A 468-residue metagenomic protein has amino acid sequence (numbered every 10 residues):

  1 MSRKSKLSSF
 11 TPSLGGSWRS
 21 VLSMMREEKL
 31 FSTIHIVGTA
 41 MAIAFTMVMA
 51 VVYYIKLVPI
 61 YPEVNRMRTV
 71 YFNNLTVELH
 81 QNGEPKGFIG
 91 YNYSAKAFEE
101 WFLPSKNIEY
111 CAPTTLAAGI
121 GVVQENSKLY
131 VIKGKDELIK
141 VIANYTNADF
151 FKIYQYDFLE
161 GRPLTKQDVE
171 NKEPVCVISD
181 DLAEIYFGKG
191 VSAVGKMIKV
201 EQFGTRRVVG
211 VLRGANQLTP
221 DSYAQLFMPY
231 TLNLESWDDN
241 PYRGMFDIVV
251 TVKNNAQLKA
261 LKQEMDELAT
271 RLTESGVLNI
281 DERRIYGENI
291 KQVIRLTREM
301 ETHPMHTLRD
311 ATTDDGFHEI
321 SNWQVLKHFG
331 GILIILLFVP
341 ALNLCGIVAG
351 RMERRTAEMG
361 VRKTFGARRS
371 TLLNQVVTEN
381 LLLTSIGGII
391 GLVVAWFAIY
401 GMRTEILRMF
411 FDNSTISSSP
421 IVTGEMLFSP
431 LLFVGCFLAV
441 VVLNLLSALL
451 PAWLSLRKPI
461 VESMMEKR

Functional and structural regions predicted by a protein language model:
M1-G16, S23, E27, L272-G331 (+2 more regions): Membrane-helix entry/capping segments
L7, V37, K56-P59, S429-R468: C-terminal membrane-exit region of the final transmembrane helix in multipass inner-membrane proteins
S20, M24, E28-Y61, M67 (+1 more regions): Short, strongly hydrophobic transmembrane alpha-helices
L30-A42, A357-R403, G435, A439-L443 (+1 more regions): Transmembrane alpha-helical interface segments in multi-pass membrane proteins
M49-K133, E137, G244-D247, R408-I421: Membrane-proximal extracellular/periplasmic loop immediately following the first transmembrane helix
L75-Y91, E100, A112-D149, R162-C176 (+3 more regions): Short acidic/polar micro-motifs at solvent-exposed secondary-structure junctions
N147-P163, P174-F317: Mid-to-C-terminal secondary-structure elements that act as membrane-proximal/extracytoplasmic interface segments
G331-M359, L372, L446, P451: A hydrophobic alpha-helix feature that marks transmembrane segments and, especially, their cytosolic C-terminal ends
